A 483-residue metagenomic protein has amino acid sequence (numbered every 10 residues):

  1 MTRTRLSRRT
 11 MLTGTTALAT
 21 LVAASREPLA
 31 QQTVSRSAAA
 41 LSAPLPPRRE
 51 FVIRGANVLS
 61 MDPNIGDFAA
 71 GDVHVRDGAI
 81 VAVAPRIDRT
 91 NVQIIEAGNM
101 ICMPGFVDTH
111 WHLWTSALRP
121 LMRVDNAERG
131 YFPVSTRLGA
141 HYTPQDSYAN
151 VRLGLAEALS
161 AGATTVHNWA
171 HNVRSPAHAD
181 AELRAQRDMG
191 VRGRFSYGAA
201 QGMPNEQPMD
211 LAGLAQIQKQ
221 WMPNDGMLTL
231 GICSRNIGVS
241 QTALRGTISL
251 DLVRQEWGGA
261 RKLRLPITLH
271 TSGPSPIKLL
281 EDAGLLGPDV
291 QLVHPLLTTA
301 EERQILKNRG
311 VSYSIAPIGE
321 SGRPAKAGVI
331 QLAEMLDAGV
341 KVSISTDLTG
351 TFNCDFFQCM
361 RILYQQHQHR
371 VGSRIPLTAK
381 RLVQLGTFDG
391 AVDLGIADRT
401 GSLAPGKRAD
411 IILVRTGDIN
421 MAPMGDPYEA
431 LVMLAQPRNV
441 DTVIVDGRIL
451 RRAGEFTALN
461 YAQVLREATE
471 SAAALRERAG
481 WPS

Functional and structural regions predicted by a protein language model:
T2-G71, R76-A79, R86, Q384-S483: Active-site microenvironment of metallo-dependent hydrolases
S42, A177-Q304: Metal-coordinating catalytic core of metallo-dependent amide/deamination hydrolases
P47-R54, D88-R129, R152, A156-S160: Replace "His-x-His-based motif
A56, V73, G78, N99 (+12 more regions): Divalent metal-coordination and catalytic microenvironments
A117-S147, S240-A243, P274-D289, K307-Y313 (+1 more regions): Active-site gating loops and adjacent loop-to-helix segments of metal-dependent hydrolytic enzymes
R119-V191, A215-N224, T469-S471: Alpha-helical scaffold segments that flank or form the walls of functional sites
I315, G322-Q331, V340: A conserved active-site cap/scaffold subdomain adjacent to cofactor or substrate pockets
A333-I419, L434-P437: His/Asp/Glu-enriched, well-ordered alpha-helical/loop segment that forms or immediately abuts the divalent-metal
